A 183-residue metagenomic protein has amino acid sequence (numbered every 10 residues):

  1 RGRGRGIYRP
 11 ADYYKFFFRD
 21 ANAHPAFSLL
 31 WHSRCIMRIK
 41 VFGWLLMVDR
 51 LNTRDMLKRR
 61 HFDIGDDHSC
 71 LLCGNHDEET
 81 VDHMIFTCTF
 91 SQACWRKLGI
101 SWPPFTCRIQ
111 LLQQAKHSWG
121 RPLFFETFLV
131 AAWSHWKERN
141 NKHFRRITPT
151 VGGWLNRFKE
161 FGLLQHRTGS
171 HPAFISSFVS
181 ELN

Functional and structural regions predicted by a protein language model:
R1-N183: Charged boundary/loop elements
